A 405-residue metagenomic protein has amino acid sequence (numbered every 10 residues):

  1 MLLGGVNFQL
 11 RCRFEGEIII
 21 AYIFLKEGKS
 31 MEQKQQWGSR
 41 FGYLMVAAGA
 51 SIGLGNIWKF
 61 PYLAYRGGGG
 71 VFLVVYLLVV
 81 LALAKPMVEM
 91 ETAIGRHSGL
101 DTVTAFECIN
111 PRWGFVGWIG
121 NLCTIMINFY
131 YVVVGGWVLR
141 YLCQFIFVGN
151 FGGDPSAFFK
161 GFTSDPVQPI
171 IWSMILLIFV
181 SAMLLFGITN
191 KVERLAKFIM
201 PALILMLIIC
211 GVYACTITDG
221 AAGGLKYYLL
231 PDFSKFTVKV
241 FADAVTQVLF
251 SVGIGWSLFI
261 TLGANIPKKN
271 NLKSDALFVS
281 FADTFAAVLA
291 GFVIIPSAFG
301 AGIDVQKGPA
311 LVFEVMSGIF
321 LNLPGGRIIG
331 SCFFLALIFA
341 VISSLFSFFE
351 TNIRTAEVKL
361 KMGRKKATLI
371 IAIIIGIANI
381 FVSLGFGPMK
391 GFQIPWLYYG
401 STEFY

Functional and structural regions predicted by a protein language model:
E17-W58, M87-T92, R96-C108, F115 (+1 more regions): Membrane-interface "cap" regions at the ends of multi-pass membrane proteins
E32-S39, E193, K197-I342, F346 (+2 more regions): Membrane-embedded translocation segments of transport machinery
Q33-K34, Y62-G67, H97-I119, V132-T189 (+3 more regions): Inter-helical loop and helix-membrane interface segments of multi-pass membrane transporters/permeases
F41-V79, L258-G263, S274-L277, F281-T284 (+1 more regions): Transmembrane helix-boundary motif of multi-pass solute transporters/channels
G42-L44, A50, P166, I170-I171 (+4 more regions): Loop-to-transmembrane helix boundary motifs in multi-pass membrane proteins
K59-Y76, G95, G99, I109-P111 (+6 more regions): Transmembrane helix-loop boundary segments of multi-pass membrane transporters
Y76-L83, C123-F129, G135-F145, W172-F186 (+4 more regions): Hydrophobic core segments of alpha-helical transmembrane domains in multi-pass membrane transport and ion-translocation
